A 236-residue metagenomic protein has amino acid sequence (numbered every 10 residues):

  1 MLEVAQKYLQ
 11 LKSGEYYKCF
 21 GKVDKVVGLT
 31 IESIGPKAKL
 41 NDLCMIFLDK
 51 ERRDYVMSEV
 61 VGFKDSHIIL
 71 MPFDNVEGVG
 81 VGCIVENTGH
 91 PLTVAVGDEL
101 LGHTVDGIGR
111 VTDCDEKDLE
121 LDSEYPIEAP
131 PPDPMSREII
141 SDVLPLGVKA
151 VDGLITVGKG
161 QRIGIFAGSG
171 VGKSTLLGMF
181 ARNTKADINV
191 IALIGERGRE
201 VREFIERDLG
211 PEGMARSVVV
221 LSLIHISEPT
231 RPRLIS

Functional and structural regions predicted by a protein language model:
M1-H103, G107-T112: N-terminal accessory targeting/assembly segments
C83, T112-Q161, L176-M179, G213-I224: P-loop NTPase nucleotide-binding/switch module
A167-G168: The Walker A (P-loop) glycine that initiates the GxxxxGKT/S ATP-binding motif of P-loop NTPases
K173: Conserved lysine of the Walker
L176-A215: Conserved P-loop
I224-S236: Single conserved hydrophobic/aromatic residue that forms the stacking wall/gate of nucleotide- or nucleobase-binding
